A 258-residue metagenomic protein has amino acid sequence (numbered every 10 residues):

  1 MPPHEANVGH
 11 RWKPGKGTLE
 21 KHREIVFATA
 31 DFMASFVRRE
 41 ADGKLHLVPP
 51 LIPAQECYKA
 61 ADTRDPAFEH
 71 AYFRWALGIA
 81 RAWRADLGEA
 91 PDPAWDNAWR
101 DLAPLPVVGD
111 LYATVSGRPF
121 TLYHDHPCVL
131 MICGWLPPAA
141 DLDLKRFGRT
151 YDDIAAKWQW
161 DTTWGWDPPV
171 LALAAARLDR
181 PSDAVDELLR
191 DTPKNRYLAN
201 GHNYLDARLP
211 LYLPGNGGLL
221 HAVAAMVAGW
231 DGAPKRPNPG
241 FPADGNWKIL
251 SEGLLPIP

Functional and structural regions predicted by a protein language model:
M1-W12, E20-E24, A67-D231: Active-site core of glycosidic bond-cleaving carbohydrate-active enzymes
G15-K16, T63: Active-site oxyanion-binding pockets that recognize sulfate/phosphate
G17-F27, A34: Structured ligand/cofactor/substrate-binding pocket environments in proteins
G17-T18, R39, T163, D231-P239: Short, surface-exposed helix-loop/turn micro-motifs enriched in polar/charged residues
A28-D86: Acidic/histidine-rich catalytic neighborhood
R38, T121-H124, L254-I257: A general structural signal for short secondary-structure junctions and capping/turn motifs
D42-P49, G232-G245: A glycine-biased, small/acidic residue-tolerant capping/turn segment at secondary-structure junctions
D62, P237-P258: Surface beta-strand/loop "capping" patches
